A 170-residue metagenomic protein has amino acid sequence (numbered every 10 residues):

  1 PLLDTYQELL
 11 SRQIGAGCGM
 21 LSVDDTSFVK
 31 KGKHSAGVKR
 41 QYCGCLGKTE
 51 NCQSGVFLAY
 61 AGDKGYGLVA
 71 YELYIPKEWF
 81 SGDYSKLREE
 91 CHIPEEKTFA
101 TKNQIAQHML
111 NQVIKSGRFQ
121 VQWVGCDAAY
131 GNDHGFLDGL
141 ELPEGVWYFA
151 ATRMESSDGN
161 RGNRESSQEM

Functional and structural regions predicted by a protein language model:
P1-K77, Y84, R88: Active-site-proximal, Lys/Arg-enriched surface segment that forms a nucleic-acid-binding/basic interface patch
K33, L68, S81, F136 (+1 more regions): Short acidic, gly/pro-rich beta-turn/loop elements at beta-sheet edges and active-site/ligand-binding grooves
K86-M170: An internal, acidic/charged active-site-proximal segment that coordinates divalent cations and/or engages
